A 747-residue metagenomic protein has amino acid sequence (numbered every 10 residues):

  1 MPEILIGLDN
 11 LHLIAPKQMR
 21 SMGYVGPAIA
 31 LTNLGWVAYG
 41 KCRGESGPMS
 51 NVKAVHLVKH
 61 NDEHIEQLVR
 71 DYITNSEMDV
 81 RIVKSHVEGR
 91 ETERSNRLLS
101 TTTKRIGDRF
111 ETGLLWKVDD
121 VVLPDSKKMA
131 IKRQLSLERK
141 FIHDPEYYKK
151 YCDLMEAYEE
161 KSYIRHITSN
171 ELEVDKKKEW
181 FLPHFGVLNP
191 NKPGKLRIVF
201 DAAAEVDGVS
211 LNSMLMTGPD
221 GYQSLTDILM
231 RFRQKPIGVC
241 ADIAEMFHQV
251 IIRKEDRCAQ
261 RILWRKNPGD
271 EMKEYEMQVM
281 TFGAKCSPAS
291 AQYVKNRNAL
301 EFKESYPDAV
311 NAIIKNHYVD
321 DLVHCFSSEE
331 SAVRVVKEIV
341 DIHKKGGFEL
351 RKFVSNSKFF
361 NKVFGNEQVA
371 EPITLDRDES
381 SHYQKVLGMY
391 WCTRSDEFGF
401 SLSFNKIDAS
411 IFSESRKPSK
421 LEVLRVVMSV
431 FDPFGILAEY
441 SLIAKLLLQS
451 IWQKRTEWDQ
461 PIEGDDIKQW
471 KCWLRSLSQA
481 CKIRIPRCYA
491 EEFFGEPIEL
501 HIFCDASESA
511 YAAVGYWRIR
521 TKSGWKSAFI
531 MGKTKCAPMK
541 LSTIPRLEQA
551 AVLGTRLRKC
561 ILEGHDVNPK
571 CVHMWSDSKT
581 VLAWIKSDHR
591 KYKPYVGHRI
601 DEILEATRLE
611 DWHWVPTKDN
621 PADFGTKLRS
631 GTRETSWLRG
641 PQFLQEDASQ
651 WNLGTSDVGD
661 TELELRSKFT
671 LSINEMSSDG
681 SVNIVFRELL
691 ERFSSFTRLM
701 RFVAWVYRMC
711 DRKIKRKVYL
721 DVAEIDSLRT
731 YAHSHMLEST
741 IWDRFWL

Functional and structural regions predicted by a protein language model:
M1-P236, C240, W264-D270, N298-K303 (+8 more regions): Intrinsically disordered, low-complexity regulatory segments at domain boundaries and processing junctions
D62, Y72-M78, I82-R90, D108 (+15 more regions): RNase H-like DDE catalytic core and adjacent DNA/metal-binding regions of integrase/transposase superfamily proteins
R165-V187, R475-C504: Flexible, glycine/threonine-enriched loop-and-boundary segments that flank and lead into catalytic domains of large
D220, E271-V294, I519-Q549, S587: A short, polar/acidic, helix/strand-boundary loop motif
R233-P307: Conserved polymerase palm-domain catalytic core
Q260, I498, I502-A528: Acidic, metal-ligating active-site segments
P288-R334, E338, L557-M574: Active-site palm subdomain of RNA-directed nucleic acid polymerases
N316, S357, L553-T617, P621 (+1 more regions): RNase H catalytic domain
